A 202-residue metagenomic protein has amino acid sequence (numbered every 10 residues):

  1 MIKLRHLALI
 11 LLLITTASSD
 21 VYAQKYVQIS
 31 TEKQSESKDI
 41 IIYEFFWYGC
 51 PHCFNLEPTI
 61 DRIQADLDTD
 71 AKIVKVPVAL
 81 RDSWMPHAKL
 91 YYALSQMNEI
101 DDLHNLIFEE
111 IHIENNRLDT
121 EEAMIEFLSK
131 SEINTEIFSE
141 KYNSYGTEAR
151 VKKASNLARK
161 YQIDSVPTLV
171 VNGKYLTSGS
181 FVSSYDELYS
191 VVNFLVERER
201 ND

Functional and structural regions predicted by a protein language model:
I2-D82, K152-S155, R159-K160, S165 (+1 more regions): Extracytoplasmic thiol/disulfide redox context detector
Q24-Q28, N116, E121, V191: Periplasmic c-type cytochrome electron-transfer domains
G49-P51, P77-R81, I111-E114, Y145 (+1 more regions): Short histidine/acidic/glycine/proline-rich micro-motifs that form metal- and phosphate-coordinating active-site loops
F54-E57, W84-A88, V182-Y185: Conserved strand-to-helix beginnings and helix N-cap segments that scaffold or border functional pockets
E57-Q64, H87-Y91, H104, E121 (+3 more regions): Extracytoplasmic/secreted envelope proteins and their assembly/folding machinery, especially bacterial periplasmic
T69-M97, D102-S129: Structural microenvironment flanking redox-active thiols in thiol-disulfide oxidoreductases
K130-D202: C-terminal cap of thioredoxin/glutaredoxin-like
